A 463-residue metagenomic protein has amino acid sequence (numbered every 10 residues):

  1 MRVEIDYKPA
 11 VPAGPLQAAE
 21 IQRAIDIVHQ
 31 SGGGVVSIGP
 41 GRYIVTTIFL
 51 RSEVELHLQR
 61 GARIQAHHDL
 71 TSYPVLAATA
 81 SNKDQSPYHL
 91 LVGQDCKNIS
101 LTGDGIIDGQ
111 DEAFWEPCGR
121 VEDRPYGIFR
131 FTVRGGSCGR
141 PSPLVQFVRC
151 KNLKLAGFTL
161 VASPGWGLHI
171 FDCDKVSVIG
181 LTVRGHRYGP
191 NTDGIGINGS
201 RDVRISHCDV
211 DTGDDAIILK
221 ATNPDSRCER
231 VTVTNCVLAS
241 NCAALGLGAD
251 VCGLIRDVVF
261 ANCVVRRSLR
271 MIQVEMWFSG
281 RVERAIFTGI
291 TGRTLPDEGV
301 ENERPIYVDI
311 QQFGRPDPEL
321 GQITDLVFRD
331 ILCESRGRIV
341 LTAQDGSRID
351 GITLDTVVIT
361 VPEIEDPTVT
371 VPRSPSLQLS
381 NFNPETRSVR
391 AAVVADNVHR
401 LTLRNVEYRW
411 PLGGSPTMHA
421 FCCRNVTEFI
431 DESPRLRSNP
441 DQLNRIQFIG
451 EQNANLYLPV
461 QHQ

Functional and structural regions predicted by a protein language model:
M1-Q463: Extracellular/periplasmic carbohydrate-active domains that bind, remodel, or depolymerize complex polysaccharides
